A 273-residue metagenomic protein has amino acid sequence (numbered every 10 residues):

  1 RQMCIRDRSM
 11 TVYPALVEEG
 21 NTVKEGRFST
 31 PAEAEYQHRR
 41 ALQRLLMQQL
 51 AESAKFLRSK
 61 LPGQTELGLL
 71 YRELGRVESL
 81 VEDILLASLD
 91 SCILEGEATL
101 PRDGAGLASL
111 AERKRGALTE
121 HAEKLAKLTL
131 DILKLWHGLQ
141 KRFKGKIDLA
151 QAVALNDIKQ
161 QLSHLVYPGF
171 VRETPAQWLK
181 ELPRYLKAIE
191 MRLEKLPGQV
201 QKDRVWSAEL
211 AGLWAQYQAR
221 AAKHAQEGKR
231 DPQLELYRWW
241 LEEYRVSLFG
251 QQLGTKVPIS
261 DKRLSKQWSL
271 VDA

Functional and structural regions predicted by a protein language model:
R1-I5: Short, small-residue-biased leader/transition segments that mark boundaries at the very start of proteins
R6, M10-I147: Noncatalytic, helix-rich "gating/capping" subdomain that lines the substrate-entry/channel surface of large enzyme
L139, K146-A273: C-terminal amphipathic alpha-helical interaction region
